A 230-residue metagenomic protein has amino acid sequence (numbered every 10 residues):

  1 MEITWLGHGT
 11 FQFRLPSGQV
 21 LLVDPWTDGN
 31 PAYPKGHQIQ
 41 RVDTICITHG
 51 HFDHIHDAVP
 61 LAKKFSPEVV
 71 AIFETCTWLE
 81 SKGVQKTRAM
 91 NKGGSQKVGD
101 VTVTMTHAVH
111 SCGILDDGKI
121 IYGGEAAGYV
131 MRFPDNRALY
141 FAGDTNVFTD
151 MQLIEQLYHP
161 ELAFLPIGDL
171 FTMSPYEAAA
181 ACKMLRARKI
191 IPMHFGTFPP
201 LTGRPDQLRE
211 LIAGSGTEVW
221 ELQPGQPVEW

Functional and structural regions predicted by a protein language model:
M1-E2, K63-E68, R137-L139: Short active-site oxyanion
M1-V20, W26-N30, K97-T102, G118 (+2 more regions): Zn-dependent metallo-beta-lactamase
Q12-H51, H56-K63, A71-E74, S111-I121 (+1 more regions): Pre-active-site segment of Zn-dependent metallo-hydrolases
Q19-L21, T44, V101, R137-L139 (+2 more regions): Structural motif
G29-N30, H51-H56, C76-L79, G94-K97 (+5 more regions): Active-site environment of divalent metal-dependent phosphoester hydrolases
H56-Q96, V101-L115: Glycine/small-residue-rich loop that forms an oxyanion/phosphate-binding "nest" at active or ligand-binding sites
E68, E80-S95, A179-W230: Binuclear metal-ion centers of metallo-dependent hydrolases, dominated by the metallo-beta-lactamase
L115-K183: Active-site-proximal loop/helix segments of hydrolase catalytic cores
